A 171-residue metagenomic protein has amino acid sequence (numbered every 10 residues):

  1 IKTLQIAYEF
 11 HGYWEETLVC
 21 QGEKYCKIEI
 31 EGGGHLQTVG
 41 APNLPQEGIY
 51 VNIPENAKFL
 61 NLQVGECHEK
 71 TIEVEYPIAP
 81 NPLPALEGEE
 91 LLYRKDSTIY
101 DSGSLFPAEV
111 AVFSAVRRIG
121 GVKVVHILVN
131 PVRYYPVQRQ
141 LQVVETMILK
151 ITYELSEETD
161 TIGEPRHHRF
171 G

Functional and structural regions predicted by a protein language model:
I1-G171: Extracellular pro-sequences of secreted precursors
